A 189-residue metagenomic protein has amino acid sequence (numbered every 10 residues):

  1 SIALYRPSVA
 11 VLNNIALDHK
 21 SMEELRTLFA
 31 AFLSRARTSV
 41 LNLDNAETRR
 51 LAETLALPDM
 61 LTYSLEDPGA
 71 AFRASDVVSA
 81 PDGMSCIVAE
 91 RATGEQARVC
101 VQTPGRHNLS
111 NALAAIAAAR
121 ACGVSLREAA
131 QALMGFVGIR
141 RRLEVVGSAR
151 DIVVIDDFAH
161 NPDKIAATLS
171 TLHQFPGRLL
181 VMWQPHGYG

Functional and structural regions predicted by a protein language model:
A3-V154, G177: Acidic, Mg2+-coordinating active-site environments of NTP-dependent enzymes
L41-D44, F158, P185-H186: Structural motif
N45-A46, H160-K164: Short beta->alpha connector loops
L109-A112, P162-A166: Short glycine/serine/threonine-rich phosphate/pyrophosphate-binding segments that cradle anionic phosphate groups
I139, D163-G189: Active-site beta-alpha connecting loops in nucleotide-dependent enzymes
V154-H160: Switch II (G3) loop of P-loop NTPases
